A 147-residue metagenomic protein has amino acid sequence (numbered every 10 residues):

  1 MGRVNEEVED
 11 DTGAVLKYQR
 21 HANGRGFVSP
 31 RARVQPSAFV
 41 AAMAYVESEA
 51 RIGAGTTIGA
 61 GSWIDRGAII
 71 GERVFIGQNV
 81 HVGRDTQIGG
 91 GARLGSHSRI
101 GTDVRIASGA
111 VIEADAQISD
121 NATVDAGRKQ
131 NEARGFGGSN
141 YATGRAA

Functional and structural regions predicted by a protein language model:
G2-F27, A60, R66-A68, E72-A147: Glycine-rich hexapeptide-repeat left-handed beta-helix
S29-G53: Short, contiguous, helix-prone interaction/anchoring segments in small proteins
E47-S48, G53-A54, G59-A60, D65-R66: Acidic (E/D-rich), amphipathic helical modules within compact regulatory domains
